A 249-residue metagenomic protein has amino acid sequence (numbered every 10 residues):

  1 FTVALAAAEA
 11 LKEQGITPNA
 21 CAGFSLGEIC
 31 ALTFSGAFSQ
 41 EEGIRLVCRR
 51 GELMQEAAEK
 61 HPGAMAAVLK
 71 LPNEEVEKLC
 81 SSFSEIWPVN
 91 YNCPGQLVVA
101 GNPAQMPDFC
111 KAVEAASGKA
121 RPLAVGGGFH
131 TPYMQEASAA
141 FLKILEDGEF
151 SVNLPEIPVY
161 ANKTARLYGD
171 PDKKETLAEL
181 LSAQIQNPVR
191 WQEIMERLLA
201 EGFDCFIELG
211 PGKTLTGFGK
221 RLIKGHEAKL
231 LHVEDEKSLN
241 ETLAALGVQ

Functional and structural regions predicted by a protein language model:
F1-E75, A120, C205-K237, L243 (+1 more regions): FabD-like malonyl-/acyl-CoA
F34-E179, A183-Q184: Alpha/beta catalytic cores of group-transfer enzymes, especially the acyltransferase/condensing modules of polyketide
A124-G126, L199, V233-D235: Short glycine-rich catalytic loops that host catalytic nucleophiles or stabilize transition states across multiple
A165-R166, P188, G212-L215: Short Gly/Pro-enriched loop/turn and capping motifs at secondary-structure junctions
Q186-F203: A short, acidic, amphipathic alpha-helical segment used as a generic capping/interface helix at domain edges
